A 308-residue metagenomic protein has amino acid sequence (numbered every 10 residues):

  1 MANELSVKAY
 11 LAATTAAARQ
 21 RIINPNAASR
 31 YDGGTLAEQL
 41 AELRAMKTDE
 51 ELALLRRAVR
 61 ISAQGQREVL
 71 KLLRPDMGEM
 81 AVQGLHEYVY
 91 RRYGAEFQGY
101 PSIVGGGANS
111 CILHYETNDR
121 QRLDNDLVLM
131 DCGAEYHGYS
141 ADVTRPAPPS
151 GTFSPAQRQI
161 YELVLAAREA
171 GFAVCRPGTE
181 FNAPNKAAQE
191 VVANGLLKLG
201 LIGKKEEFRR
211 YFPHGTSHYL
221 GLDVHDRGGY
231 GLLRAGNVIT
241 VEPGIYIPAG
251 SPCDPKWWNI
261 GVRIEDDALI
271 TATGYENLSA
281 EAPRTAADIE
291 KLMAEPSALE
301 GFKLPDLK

Functional and structural regions predicted by a protein language model:
M1-K308: Active-site neighborhoods and metal-handling regions in enzymes and metal-associated proteins
